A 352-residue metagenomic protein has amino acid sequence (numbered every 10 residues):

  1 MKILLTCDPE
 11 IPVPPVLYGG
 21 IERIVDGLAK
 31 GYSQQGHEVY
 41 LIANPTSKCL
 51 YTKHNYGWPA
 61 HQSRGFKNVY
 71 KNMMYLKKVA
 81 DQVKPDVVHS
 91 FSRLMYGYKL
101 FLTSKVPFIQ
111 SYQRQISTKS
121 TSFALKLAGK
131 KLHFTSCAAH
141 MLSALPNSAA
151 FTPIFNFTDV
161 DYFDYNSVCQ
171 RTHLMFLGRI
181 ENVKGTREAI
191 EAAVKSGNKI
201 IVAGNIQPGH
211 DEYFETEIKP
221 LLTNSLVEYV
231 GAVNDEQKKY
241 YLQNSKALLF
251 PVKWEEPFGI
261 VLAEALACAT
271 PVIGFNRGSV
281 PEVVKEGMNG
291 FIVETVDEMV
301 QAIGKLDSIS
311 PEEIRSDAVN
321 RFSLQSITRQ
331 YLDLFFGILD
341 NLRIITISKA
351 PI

Functional and structural regions predicted by a protein language model:
Q35, D297, Q301-I352: A charged, aromatic-enriched C-terminal amphipathic alpha-helix characteristic of glycosyltransferases across folds
S90-M95: Short His-centered aromatic/hydrophobic patch
P107-T118, L125-D164: Donor nucleotide-sugar binding/catalytic pocket of nucleotide-sugar-dependent glycosyltransferases
H133-T135, S148-A203: Conserved donor-binding/catalytic core segment of Leloir-type glycosyltransferases
G204, E215-V233: Nucleotide-activated donor-binding/catalytic signature segment of Leloir-type glycosyltransferases, i.e., the conserved
Q243-P257, T270: Acidic donor-binding loop of glycosyltransferase active sites
A267, P271-G274: Short hydrophobic beta-strand element within catalytic cores of glycosyltransferases and related nucleotide-activated
N276-G287, F291-I292: Short acidic/histidine- and often glycine-rich active-site loop of Leloir-type glycosyltransferases that engages
